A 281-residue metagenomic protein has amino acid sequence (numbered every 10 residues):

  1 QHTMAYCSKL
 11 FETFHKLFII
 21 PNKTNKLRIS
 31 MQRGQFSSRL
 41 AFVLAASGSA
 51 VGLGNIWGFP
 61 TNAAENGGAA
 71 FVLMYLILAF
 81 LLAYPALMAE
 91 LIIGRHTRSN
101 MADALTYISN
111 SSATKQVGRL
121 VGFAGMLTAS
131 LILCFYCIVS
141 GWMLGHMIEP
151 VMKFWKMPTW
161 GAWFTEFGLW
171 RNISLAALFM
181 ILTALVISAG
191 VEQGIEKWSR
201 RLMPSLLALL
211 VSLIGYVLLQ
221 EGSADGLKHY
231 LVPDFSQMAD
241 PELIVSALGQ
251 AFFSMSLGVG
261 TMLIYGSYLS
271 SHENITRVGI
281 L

Functional and structural regions predicted by a protein language model:
K16-G58, A86-L91, R95-L120, S270-N274: Membrane-interface "cap" regions at the ends of multi-pass membrane proteins
Q32-L40, E196, R200-L281: Membrane-embedded translocation segments of transport machinery
R33-G34, N62-N66, H96, M101-L127 (+2 more regions): Inter-helical loop and helix-membrane interface segments of multi-pass membrane transporters/permeases
G34, A63-L91, R171-N172: Extracellular loop-to-transmembrane helix junctions
S38-L78, D225, G260-L269, I280: Transmembrane helix-boundary motif of multi-pass solute transporters/channels
L44-A50, L76-L81, A124-F135, L178-L185 (+1 more regions): Hydrophobic alpha-helical transmembrane segments of multi-pass membrane proteins
A70-Y75, V117-F123, E273-L281: Membrane-interface alpha-helices at helix entry/exit sites of multi-pass transporters
